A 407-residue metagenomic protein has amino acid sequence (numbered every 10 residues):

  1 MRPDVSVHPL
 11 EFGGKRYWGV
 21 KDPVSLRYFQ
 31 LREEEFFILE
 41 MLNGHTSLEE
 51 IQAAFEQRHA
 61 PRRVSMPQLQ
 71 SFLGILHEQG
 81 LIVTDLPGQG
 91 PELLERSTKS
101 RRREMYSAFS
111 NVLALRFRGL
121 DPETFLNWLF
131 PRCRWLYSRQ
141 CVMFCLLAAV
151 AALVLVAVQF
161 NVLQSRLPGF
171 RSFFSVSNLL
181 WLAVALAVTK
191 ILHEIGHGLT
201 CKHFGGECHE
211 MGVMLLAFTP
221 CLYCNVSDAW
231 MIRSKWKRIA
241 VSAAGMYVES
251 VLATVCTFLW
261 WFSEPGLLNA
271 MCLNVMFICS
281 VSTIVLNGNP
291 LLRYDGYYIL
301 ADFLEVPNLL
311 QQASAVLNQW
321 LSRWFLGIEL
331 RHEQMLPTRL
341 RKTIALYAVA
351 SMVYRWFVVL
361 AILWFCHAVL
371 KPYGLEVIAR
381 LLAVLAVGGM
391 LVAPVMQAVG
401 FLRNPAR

Functional and structural regions predicted by a protein language model:
M1-H8: Hydrophobic packing positions characteristic of elongated beta-solenoid/beta-helix-type spike/fiber shafts
G13-Y17, P23-Y137: Long, charge-rich, low-complexity alpha-helical segments
R103-M211, V255-F262, G266-N269, F277: Core alpha-helical transmembrane segments of integral membrane proteins
Q140-A149, V241-S250, I344-F357: Select subsegments of transmembrane alpha-helices in polytopic membrane proteins, especially boundary-proximal
A152-Q159, I284-N287, R355-A368, A386-F401: Alpha-helical transmembrane segments
F174-R339: Membrane-embedded catalytic scaffold of the fatty acid hydroxylase/desaturase
E194, H203, L336-A345, F365-G374 (+1 more regions): Transmembrane alpha-helical segments that serve as helix-helix packing and pore/cofactor-lining elements in multipass
T254-A270, R355-I378: Transmembrane helix-loop junctions at the membrane interface of multipass transporters and ion channels
